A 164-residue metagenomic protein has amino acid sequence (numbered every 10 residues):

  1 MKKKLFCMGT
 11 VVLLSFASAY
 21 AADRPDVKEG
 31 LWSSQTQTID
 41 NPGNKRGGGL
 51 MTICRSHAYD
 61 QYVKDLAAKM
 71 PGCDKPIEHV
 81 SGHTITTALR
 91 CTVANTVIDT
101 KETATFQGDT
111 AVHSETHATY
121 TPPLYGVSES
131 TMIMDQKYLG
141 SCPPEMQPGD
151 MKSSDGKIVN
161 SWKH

Functional and structural regions predicted by a protein language model:
M1-K4: Positively charged n-region of N-terminal signal peptides that target proteins for export
C7-S15: Bacterial N-terminal signal peptides
F16-A21: Sec/Tat signal peptide C-region and signal peptidase I cleavage site
A22-K28, E78-T84, T103-V112, K137-P144: A short, structured loop/turn motif at beta-sheet edges
Q35-G72, D155-H164: Short, solvent-exposed loop/hinge segments that bridge or flank secondary-structure elements
T36, T86-V93, S114-P122: Short beta-strand segments that buttress and anchor functional surface loops
M51-G108: Predominantly extracellular/secreted and cell-surface proteins with exposed, flexible low-complexity segments
Y125-H164: Edge beta-strand at a domain terminus
